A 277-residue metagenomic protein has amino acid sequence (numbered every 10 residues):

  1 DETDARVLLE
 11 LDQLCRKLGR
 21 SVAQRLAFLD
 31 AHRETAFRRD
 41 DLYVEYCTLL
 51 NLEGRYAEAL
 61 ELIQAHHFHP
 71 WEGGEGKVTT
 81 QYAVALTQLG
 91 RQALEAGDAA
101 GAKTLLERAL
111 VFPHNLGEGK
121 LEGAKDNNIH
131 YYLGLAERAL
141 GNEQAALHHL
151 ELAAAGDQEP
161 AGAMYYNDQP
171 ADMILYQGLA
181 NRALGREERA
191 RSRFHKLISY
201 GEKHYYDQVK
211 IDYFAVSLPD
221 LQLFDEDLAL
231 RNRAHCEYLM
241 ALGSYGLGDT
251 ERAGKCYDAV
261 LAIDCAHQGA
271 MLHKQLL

Functional and structural regions predicted by a protein language model:
D1, A31-A36, H69-V78, H114-E122 (+2 more regions): Flexible helix-coil transition and linker loops at the boundaries of alpha-helical arrays
D1, S21-T35, A57-H69, A100-V111 (+3 more regions): Alpha-helical repeat scaffolds
D4, R39, G73, L116 (+6 more regions): Residue-level recognition of tetratricopeptide repeat
V7, L42, G76, A85 (+6 more regions): TPR alpha-solenoid repeat register
E10, E45, Q81, Q88 (+8 more regions): "A position-specific structural signal for the A-helix of alpha-solenoid helical repeats
Q13, E118, H195-H235: Alpha-helical adaptor scaffolds
L18-G19, E53, L89, A96 (+3 more regions): Structural motif corresponding to the intra-repeat A-B loop/turn of tetratricopeptide repeats
